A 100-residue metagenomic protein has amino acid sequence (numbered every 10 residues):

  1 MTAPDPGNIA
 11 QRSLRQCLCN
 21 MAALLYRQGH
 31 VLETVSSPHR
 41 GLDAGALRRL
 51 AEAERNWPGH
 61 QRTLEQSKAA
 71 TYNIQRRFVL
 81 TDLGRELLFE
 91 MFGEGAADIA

Functional and structural regions predicted by a protein language model:
T2-G59: Short amphipathic alpha-helical interface segments
R49-S67, Y72-Q75: Short amphipathic alpha-helical interaction segments
K68, L83-E86: Short, charge-rich amphipathic interface segments used for partner binding and complex assembly
R76-D82: Minor-groove-contacting beta-hairpin "wing" of winged helix-turn-helix DNA-binding domains
R85-A100: Short, amphipathic alpha-helical interaction segments positioned at domain boundaries
